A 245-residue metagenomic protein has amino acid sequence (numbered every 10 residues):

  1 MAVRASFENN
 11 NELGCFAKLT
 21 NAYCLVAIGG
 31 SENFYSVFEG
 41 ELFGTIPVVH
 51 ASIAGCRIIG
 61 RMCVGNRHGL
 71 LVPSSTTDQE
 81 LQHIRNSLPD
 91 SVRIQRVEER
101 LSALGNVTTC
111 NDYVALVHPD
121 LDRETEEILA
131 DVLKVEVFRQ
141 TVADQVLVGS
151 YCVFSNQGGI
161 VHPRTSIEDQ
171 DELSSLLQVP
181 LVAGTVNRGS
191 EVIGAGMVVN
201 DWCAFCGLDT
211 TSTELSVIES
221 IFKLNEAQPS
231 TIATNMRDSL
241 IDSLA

Functional and structural regions predicted by a protein language model:
M1-A245: The feature marks the mature, well-folded catalytic cores of soluble enzymes
